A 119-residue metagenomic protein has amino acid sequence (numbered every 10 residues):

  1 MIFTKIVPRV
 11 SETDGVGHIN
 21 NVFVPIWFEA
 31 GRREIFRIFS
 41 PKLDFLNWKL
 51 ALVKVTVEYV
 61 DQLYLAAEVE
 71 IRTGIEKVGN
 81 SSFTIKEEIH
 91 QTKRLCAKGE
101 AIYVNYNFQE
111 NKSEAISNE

Functional and structural regions predicted by a protein language model:
M1-K54, F108-E119: Hot-dog-fold acyl-thioester-processing enzymes
M1-T4, L63-L65, E76-E119: HotDog/MaoC-like acyl-thioester-processing domains
I35-F83, C96-K98, V104: Hydrophobic beta-strand-centered segment that forms part of the acyl-chain substrate-binding groove
